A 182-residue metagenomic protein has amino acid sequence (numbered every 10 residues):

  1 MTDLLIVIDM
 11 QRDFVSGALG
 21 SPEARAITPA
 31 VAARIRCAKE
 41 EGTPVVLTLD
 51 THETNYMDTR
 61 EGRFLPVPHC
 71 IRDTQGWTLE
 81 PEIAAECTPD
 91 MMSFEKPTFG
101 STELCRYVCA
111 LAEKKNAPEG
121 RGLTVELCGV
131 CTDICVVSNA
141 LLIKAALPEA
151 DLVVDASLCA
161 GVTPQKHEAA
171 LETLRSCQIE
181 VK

Functional and structural regions predicted by a protein language model:
M1-S93, K114-E119, E149, V153 (+3 more regions): Active-site acidic carboxylates
L49, G129, A156-S157: Short secondary-structure boundary segments
E95-A140, A160-K182: Conserved N-terminal glycine/acidic-rich loop preference
K144: Gly/Ala-rich phosphate-binding loop of Rossmann-like dinucleotide-binding domains, activating on the conserved
